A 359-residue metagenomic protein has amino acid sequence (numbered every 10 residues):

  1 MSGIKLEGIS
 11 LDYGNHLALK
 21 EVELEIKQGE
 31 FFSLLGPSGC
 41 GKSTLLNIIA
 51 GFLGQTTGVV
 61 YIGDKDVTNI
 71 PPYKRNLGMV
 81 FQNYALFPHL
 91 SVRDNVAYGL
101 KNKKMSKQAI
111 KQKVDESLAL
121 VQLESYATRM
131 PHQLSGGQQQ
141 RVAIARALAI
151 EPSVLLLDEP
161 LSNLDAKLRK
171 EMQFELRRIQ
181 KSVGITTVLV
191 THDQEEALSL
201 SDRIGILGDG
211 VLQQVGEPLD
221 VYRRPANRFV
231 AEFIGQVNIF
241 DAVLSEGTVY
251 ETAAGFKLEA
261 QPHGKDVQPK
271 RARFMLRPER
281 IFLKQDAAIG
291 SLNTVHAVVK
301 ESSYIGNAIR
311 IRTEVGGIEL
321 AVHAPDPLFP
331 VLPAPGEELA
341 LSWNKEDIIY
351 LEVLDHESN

Functional and structural regions predicted by a protein language model:
K5, E25, Y61, A340-S342: ABC ATPase nucleotide-binding domain
V22-S33: Pre-Walker A (P-loop) beta-loop-beta motif of ABC nucleotide-binding domains
F31, P72-F229: ABC ATPase nucleotide-binding domains
L35-P37: The feature captures the beta-strand-to-loop junction immediately N-terminal to the Walker
A50: Helix-to-loop junction immediately C-terminal to a conserved catalytic motif
G58-D66: Conserved ABC transporter NBD signature motif
V237, T248-N359: Non-catalytic connector elements of ABC transporters
